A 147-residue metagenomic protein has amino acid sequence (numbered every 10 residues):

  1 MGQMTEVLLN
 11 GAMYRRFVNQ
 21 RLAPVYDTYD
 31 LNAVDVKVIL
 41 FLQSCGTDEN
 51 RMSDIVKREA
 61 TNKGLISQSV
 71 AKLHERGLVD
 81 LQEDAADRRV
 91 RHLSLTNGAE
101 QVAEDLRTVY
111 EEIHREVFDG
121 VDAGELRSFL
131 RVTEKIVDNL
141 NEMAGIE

Functional and structural regions predicted by a protein language model:
M1, G124-E147: C-terminal regulatory/oligomerization modules of transcriptional regulators
M1-Y29, R76: N-terminal leader segment of winged-helix/HTH proteins
L8, A12, T96, L130-T133 (+1 more regions): Generic structural concept
Y14, V18, E59, V102-F118 (+1 more regions): Alpha-helical linker/hinge and terminal dimerization helices associated with HTH transcriptional regulators
N19, A71-R131: Charged, amphipathic alpha-helical coiled-coil/dimerization segments
Q20-L65: N-terminal helix-turn-helix DNA-binding core of bacterial DNA-binding proteins
M52, V70-A71: Short, hydrophobic-biased segments on the C-terminal half of alpha helices that form "recognition helices"
